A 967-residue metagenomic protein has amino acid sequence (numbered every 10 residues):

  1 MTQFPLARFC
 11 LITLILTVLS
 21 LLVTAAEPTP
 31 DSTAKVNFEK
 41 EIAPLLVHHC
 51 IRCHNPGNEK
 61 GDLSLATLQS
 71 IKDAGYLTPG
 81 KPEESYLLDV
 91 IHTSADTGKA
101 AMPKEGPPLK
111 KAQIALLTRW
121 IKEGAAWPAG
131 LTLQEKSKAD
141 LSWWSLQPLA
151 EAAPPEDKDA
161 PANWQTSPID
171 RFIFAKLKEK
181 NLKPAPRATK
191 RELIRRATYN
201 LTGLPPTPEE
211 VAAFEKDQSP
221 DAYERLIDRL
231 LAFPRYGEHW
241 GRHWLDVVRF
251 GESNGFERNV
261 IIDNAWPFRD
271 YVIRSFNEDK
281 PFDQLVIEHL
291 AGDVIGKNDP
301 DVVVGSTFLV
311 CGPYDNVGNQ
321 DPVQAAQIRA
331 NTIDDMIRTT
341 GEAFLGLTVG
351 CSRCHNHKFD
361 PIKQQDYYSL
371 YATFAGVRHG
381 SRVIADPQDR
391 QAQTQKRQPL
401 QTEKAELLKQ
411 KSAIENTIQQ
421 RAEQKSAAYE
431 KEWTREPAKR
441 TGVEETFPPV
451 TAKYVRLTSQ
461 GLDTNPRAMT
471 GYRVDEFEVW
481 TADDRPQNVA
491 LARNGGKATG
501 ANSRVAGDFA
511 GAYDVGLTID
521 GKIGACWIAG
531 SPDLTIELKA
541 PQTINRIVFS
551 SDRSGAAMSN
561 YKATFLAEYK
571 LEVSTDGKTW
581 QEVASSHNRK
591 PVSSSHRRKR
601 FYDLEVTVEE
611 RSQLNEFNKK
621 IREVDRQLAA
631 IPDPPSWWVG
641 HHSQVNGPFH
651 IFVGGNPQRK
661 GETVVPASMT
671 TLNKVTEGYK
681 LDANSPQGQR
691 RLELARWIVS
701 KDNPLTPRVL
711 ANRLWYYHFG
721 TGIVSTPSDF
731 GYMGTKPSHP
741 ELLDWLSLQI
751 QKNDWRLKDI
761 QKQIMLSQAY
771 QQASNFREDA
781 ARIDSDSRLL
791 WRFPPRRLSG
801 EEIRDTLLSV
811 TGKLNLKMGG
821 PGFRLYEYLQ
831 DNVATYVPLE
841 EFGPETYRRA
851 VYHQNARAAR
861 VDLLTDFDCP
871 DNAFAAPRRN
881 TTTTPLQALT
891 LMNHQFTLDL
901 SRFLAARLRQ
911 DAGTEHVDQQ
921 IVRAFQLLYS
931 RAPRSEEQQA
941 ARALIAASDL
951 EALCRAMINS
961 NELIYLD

Functional and structural regions predicted by a protein language model:
M1-A7: N-terminal secretory signal peptides that target proteins for export/translocation
C10-L21: Bacterial N-terminal signal peptides
L22-G292, H357, V377-P437, G442 (+4 more regions): Aromatic- and Gly/Pro-enriched helix-to-coil junctions and flexible linker segments
H49, E59-G61, E83, D140-S142 (+14 more regions): Residues that flank catalytic or metal-binding motifs in active/ligand-binding sites
G75-T78, A873-N880, I945: Conserved phosphate-binding loops in nucleotide/dinucleotide-binding enzymes
P168, F172-L177, S275-N277, L285 (+11 more regions): An acidic, gly/pro-interrupted, aromatic-rich
K431-E623, G688-E693: Aromatic, loop-rich ligand-recognition surfaces of beta-strand-rich domains
E936-S948: Helix-loop-helix junctions that connect adjacent transmembrane helices in secondary transporters/permeases, recognized
